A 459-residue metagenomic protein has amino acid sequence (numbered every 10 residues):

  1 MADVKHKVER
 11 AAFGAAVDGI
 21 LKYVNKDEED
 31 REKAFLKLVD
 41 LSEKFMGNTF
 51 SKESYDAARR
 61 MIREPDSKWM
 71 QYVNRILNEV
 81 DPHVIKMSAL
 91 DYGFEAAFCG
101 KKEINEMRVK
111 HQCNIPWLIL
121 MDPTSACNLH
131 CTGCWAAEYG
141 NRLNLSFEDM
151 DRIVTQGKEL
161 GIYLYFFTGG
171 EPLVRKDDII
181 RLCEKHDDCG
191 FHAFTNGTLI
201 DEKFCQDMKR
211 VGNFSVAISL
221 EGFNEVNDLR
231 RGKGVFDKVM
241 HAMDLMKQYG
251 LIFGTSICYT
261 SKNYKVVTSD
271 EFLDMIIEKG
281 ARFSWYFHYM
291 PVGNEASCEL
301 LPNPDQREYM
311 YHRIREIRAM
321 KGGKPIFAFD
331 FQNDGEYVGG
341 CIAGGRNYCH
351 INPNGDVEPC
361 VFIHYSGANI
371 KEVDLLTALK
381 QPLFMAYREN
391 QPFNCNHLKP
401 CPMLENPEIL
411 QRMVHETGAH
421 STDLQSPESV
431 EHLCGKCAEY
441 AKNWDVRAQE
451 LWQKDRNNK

Functional and structural regions predicted by a protein language model:
M1-D56, R60, D228-G344, N352-N354 (+2 more regions): Radical SAM enzyme [4Fe-4S]-AdoMet core and its adjacent flexible, acidic and glycine-rich loops/tails across
A2-G19, Y23-K26, D30-L38, S42-F45 (+3 more regions): Flexible mid-to-C-terminal extensions adjoining Fe-S/redox cofactors in radical SAM and related proteins
F35-K203: Conserved alpha-helical substructure of the radical SAM core
E95-P116, P325-F331, G335, N369-M385: Short, charged low-complexity linear segments at domain edges
C127, C131-C134, C341, G355 (+2 more regions): Short cysteine clusters
A137-N141, F223-E225, P291-N294: A short, flexible beta-alpha/helix-coil linker loop
F147-F167, L173-H288: Radical SAM/AdoMet-radical enzyme domain recognition
